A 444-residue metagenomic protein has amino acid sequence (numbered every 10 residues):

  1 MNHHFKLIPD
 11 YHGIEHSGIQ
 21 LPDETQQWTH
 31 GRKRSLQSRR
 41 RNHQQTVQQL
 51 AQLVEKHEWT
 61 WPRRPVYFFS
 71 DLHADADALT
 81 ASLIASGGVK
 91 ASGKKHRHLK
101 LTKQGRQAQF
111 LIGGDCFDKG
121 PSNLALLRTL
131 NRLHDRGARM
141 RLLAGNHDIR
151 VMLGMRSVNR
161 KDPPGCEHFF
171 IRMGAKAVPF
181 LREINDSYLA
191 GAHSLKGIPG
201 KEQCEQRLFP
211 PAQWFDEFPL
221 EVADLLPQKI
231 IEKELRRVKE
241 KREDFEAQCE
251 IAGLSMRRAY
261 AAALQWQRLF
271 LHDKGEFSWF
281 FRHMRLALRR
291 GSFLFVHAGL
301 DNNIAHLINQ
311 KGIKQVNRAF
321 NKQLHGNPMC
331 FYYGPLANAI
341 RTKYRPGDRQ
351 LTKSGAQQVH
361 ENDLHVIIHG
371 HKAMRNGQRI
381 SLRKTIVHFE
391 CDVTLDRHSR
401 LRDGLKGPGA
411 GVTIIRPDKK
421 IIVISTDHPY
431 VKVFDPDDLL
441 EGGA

Functional and structural regions predicted by a protein language model:
M1-A444: Feature recognizes metal-dependent phosphohydrolase scaffolds
